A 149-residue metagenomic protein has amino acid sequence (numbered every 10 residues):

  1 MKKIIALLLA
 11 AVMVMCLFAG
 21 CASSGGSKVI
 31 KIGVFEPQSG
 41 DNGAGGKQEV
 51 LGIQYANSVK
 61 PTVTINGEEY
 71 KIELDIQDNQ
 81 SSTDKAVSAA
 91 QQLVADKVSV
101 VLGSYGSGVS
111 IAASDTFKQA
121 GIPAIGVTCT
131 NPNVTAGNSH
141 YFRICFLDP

Functional and structural regions predicted by a protein language model:
M1-K31, I65-E68, A95, Q119: Short, low-complexity disordered leader/linker segments with a strong preference for bacterial N-terminal type II
A19, L51-Q54, Q91: Core alpha-helical elements of the protein kinase catalytic domain, predominantly the helix directly N-terminal
G25, V50-I76: Signal peptide-proximal N-terminal region of secreted/periplasmic/extracellular or secretory-lumen proteins
G33-Q54, Q77-T83, Y105-G108: Extracytoplasmic "Venus flytrap"
G43-K47, V87, S114, G137: Short, solvent-exposed loop/turn and secondary-structure capping segments
Y70-A95: Structural motif
A95-P149: Extracytoplasmic ligand/sensor domains, especially the bilobed periplasmic-binding protein
